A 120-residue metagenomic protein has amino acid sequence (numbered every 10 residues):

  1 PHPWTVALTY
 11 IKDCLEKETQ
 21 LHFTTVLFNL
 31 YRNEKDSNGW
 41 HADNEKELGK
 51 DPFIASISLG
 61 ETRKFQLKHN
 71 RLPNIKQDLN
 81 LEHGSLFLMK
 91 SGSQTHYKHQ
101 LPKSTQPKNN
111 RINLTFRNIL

Functional and structural regions predicted by a protein language model:
P1-L120: Non-heme Fe(II) oxygenase metal-center motifs and adjacent flexible, charged/small-residue loops
